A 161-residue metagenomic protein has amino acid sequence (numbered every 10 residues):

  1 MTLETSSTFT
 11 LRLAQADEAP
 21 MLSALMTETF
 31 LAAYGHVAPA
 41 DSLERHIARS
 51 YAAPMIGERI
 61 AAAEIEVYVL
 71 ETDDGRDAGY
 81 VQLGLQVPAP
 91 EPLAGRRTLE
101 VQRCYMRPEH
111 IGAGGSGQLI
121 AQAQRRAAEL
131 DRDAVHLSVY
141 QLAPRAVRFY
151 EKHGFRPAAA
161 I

Functional and structural regions predicted by a protein language model:
E4-T5, F9, L13-D17, S23-V37 (+4 more regions): Acetyl-CoA-dependent GNAT
I56, Y150, F155: Conserved active-site tyrosine of GNAT-family acetyltransferases
G115, R148-Y150: Hydrophobic alpha-helical membrane context
D133, R156: Short acidic/polar active-site loop segments enriched in Thr and Asp
L137-V147: Conserved beta-strand-loop-alpha-helix junction that forms the acyl-donor binding cleft
